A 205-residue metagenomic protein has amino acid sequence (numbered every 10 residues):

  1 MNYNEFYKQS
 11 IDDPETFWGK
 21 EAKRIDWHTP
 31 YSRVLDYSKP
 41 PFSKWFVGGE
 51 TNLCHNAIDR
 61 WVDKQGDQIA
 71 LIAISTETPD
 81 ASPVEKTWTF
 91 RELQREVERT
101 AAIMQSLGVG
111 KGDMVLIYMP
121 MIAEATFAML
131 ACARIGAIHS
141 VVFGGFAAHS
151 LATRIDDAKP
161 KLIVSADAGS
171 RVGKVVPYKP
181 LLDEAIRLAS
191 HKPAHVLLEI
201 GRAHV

Functional and structural regions predicted by a protein language model:
M1-W88, E92-R95, R99, L181 (+3 more regions): N-lobe entry segment of adenylate-forming
D26, F90, I117-Y118, V141 (+1 more regions): A generic secondary-structure micro-motif detector that highlights 1-2 residue hydrophobic/ambivalent hotspots embedded
C54, L71-L130, A147-L151: Conserved AMP-binding/adenylate-forming core of the ANL superfamily
V62-K64, M104-V109, T153-K161: Glycine-rich phosphate/diphosphate-binding loops that line cofactor/substrate pockets in enzymes
L130, R134-R202: Structural core segment of the AMP-binding/adenylate-forming
